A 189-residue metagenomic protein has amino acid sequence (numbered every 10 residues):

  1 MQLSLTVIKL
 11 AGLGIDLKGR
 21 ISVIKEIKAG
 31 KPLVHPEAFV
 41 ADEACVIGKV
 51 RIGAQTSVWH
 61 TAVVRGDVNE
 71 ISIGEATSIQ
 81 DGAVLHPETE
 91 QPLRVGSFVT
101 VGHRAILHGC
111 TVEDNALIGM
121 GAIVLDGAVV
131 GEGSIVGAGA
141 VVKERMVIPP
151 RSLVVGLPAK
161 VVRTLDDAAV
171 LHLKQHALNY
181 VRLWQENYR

Functional and structural regions predicted by a protein language model:
M1-I21: N-terminal amphipathic/basic-hydrophobic helices that include classical n-h-c signal peptides and signal-anchor
D16-L33, A41, P92-I106, V112-D114 (+2 more regions): C-terminal segments of enzyme domains that contribute to small-molecule binding surfaces
P36, A41-D42, I47-G48, G53-A54 (+16 more regions): Left-handed beta-helix
